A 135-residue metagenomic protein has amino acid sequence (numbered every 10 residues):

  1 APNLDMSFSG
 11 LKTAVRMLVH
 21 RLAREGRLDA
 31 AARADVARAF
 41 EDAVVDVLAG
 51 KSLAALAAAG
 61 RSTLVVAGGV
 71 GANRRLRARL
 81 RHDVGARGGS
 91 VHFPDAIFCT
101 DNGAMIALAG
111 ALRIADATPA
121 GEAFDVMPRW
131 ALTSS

Functional and structural regions predicted by a protein language model:
A1-L64, R75-R87, A117, S134-S135: A contiguous, well-structured pocket-lining segment that forms one wall/lid of small-molecule binding clefts in soluble
N3-F8, A67, D95, G121-A123 (+1 more regions): Generic secondary-structure boundary/loop-capping signal
F8, V66-A67, D101, L108: Short glycine/serine/threonine-biased micro-segments
V15, G69, A107: Residue-level signal for inorganic ion chemistry
A59-V70, H92: Short glycine-rich phosphate-binding loop at a beta-alpha junction
A72-R75, F98-A115, S134-S135: Claisen-condensing/thiolase-fold acyl-transfer catalytic domains that form or cleave C-C bonds in fatty acid
R81-M105: Conserved phosphate-binding/catalytic loops in two-lobed NTP-binding clefts
R113-S135: Acidic, glycine/GT-rich loop-and beta-edge segments that sit at the periphery of enzyme/chaperone cores
